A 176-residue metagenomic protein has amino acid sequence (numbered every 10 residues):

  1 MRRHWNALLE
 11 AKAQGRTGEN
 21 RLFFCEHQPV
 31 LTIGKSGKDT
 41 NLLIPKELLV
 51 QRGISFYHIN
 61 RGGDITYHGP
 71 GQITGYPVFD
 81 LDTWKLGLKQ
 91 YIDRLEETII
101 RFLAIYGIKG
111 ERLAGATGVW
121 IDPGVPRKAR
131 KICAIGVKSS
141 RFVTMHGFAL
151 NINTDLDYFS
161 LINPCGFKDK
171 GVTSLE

Functional and structural regions predicted by a protein language model:
M1-A129, D157: N-terminal lobe of the biotin/lipoate ligase/transferase fold
G37, S139, G166: A short beta-strand motif that forms part of the nucleic acid-binding face of small beta-barrel RNA-binding folds
T66, I73, R141-T154: Conserved phosphate/anionic-ligand binding catalytic regions in large, soluble enzymes, centered on
P77-D80, P123, S139, L150-T154 (+1 more regions): Short, structured patches in soluble enzyme cores that scaffold and shape functional sites
R130, S140-T144, T154-D157, K170: Coil-to-beta-strand transition motifs
I132-I135: Histidine/acidic-rich helix-loop-helix segments that form or flank divalent-metal centers in metalloenzyme catalytic
N153-E176: A hydrophobic, small-residue-rich beta->alpha segment in the mid-to-C-terminal subdomain of diverse proteins
